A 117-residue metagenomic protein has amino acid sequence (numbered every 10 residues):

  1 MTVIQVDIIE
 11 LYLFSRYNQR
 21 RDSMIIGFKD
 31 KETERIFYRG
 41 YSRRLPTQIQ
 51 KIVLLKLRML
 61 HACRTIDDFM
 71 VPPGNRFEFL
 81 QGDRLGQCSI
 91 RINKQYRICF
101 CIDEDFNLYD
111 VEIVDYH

Functional and structural regions predicted by a protein language model:
M1-K56: Arg/Lys-rich, positively charged N-terminal/basic patches that mediate binding to nucleic acids
M1-S23, Q81, Q87-H117: Enriched for short, Lys/Arg-rich terminal
D22-I25, E34, S42, I66 (+2 more regions): Generic secondary-structure boundary/loop-capping signal
Q48-P72: Short, solvent-exposed, low-complexity loop/linker segments
L55-R58, E78, I98: N-terminal, well-ordered alpha-helical segments
R64-C88: A short, surface-exposed loop/turn module that caps and links secondary-structure elements
